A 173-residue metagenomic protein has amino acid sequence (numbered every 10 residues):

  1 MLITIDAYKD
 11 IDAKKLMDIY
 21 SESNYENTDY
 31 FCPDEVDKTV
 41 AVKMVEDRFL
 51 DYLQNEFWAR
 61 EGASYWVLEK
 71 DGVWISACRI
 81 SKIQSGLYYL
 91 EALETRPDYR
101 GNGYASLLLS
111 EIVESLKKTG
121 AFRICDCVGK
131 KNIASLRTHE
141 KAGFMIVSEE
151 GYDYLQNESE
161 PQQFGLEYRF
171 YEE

Functional and structural regions predicted by a protein language model:
M1-D18, E22-D34, L166-E173: Conserved N-terminal entry element of GNAT/NAT acetyltransferase domains
T4, Y89-E91, I124: Conserved Rossmann-like nucleotide-binding pocket used by diverse enzymes that bind dinucleotide cofactors
D10, S21-E91, R96, L109: Acetyl-CoA-dependent GNAT
A63, P161-Y168: Short hydrophobic/aromatic beta-strand or adjacent loop that forms the aromatic wall/cage of a ligand/substrate-binding
L93-R100, V128-K131: A short, internal acetyl-CoA/4′-phosphopantetheine-binding micro-motif in the GNAT/acyltransferase core
T95, G101-E114, R137-K141: Conserved acetyl-CoA-binding loop-helix of GNAT-fold acetyltransferases
L116-C127: Conserved GNAT acetyl-CoA-binding A-motif
C127-V128, E140, M145-F164: Conserved catalytic-core motifs of GNAT/GCN5-like acyltransferases
